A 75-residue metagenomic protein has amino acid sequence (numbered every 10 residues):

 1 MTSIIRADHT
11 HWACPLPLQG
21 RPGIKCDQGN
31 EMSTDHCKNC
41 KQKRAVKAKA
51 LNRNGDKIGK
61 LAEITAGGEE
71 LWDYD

Functional and structural regions predicted by a protein language model:
M1-I4, G23-G29: Short, intrinsically disordered, charge-biased short linear motifs at domain edges
I4-R6, D73: Long, compositionally biased regulatory regions of eukaryotic proteins
R6, H11, P15, C40-N52: Short Cys/His-rich micro-motifs in 6-15 aa windows
D8-T10, P22, S33-H36: Short metal-coordination and nucleic-acid-contact micro-motifs, chiefly zinc-binding Cys/His arrays
A13-G20, G68: A zinc-binding module initiation signal
A13-L16, Q28, N54, L61: Low-complexity, prion-like intrinsically disordered regions of RNA granule-associated mRNA regulation factors, enriched
P15-L18, D27, E31-T34, K41: Cys/His-coordinated zinc-binding microdomains
N52-D75: Long, charge-rich boundary regions
